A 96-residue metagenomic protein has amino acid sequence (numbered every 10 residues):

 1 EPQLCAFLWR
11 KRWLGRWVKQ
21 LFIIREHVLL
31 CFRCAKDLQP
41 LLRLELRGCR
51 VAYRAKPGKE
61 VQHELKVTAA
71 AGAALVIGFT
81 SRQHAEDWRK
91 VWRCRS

Functional and structural regions predicted by a protein language model:
E1-L44, W88: Polybasic phosphoinositide-binding surfaces of eukaryotic membrane-targeting domains
W9, R47, T68: Residue-level detector of conserved, well-ordered beta-strand and adjacent loop positions that form binding/recognition
L14-Q20, V51-S96: Canonical pleckstrin homology
L29, E45-K56: Phosphoinositide-dependent membrane-docking surfaces
L44-E45, V76: A short macromolecule-binding patch
